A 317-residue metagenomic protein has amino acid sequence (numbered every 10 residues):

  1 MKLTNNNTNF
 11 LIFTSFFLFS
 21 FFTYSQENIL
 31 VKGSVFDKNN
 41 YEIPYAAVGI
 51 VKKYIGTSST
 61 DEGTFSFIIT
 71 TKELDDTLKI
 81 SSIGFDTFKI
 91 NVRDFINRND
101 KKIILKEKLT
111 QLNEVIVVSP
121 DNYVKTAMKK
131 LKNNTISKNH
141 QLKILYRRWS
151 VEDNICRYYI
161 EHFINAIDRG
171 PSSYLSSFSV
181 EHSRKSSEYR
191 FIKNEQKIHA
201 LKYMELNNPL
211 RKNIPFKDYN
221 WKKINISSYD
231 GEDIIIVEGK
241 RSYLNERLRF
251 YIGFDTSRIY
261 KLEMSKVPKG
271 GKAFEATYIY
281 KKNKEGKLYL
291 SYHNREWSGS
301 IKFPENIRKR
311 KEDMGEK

Functional and structural regions predicted by a protein language model:
M1-V31: Bacterial Sec-dependent N-terminal signal peptides
N28-I43: Structural motif
Y41-I43, S66-D75: Short Pro-Gly-centered beta-turn/loop motif in secreted/extracellular proteins
A46-I50, L78, V117: Hydrophobic beta-strand segments
I50, K79-I90: A short, solvent-exposed loop/turn motif at the edges and junctions of modular extracellular/periplasmic domains
Y54-T64: Short, acidic Ser/Thr/Gly-rich low-complexity loop/linker segments typical of extracellular and cell-surface proteins
D100-N220, N225-D230, A273, N283-K317: Surface-exposed, low-complexity/disordered segments and acidic/polar micro-motifs at processing/linker regions
N208-G271: Extended beta-strand-rich segments in extracellular/periplasmic secretory proteins, especially within noncatalytic
